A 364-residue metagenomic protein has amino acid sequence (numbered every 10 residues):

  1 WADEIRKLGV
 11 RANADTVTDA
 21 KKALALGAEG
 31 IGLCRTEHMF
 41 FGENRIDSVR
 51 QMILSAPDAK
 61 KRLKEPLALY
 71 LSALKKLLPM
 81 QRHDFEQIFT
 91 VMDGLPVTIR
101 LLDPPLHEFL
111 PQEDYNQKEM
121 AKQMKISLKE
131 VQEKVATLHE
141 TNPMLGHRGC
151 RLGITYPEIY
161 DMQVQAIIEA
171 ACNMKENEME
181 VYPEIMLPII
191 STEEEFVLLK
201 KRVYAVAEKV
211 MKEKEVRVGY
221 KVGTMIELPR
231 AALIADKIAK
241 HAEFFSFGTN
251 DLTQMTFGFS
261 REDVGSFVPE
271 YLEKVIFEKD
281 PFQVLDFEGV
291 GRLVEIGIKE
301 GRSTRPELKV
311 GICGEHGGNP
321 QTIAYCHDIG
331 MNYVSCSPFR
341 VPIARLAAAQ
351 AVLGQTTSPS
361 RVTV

Functional and structural regions predicted by a protein language model:
W1-V364: Conserved alpha/beta-domain cores
